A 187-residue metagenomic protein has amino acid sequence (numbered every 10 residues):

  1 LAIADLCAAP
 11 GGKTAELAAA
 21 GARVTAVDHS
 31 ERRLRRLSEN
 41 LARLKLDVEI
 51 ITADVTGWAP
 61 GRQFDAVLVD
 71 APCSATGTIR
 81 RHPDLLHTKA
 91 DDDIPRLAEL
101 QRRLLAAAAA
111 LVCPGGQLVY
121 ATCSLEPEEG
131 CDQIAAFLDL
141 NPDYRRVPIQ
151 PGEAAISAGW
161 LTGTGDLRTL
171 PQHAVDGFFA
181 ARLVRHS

Functional and structural regions predicted by a protein language model:
L1-S187: S-adenosylmethionine
